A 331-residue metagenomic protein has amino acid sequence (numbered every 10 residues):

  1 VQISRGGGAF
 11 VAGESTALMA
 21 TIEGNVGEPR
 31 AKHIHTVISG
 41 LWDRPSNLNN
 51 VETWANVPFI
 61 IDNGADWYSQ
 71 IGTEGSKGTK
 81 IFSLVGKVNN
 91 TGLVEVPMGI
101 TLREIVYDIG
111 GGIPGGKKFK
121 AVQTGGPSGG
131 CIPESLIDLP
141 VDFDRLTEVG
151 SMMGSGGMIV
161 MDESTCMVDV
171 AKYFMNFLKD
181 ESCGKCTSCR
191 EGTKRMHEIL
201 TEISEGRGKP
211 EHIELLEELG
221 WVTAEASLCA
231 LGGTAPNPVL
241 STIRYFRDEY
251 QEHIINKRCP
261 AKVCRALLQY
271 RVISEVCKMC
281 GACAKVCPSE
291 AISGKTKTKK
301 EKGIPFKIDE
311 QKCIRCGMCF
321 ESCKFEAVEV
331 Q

Functional and structural regions predicted by a protein language model:
V1, P114-E148, R244: Terminal amphipathic helices with adjacent charged low-complexity linkers/tails
V1-M98, G110: Hydrophobic alpha-helical positions that pack around
L18-H33, S135-M152: Active-site loop ensemble at the mouth of alpha/beta enzyme cores that anchors a bound cofactor
G78-N90, V96, L102, K262-I314 (+1 more regions): C-terminal accessory/binding modules appended to enzymatic or scaffolding proteins
G99-G115: Short amphipathic, charge-patterned alpha-helical segments
P140-Q269, S274, S293-P305: Ferredoxin-type iron-sulfur electron-transfer modules in oxidoreductases and energy-metabolism complexes
